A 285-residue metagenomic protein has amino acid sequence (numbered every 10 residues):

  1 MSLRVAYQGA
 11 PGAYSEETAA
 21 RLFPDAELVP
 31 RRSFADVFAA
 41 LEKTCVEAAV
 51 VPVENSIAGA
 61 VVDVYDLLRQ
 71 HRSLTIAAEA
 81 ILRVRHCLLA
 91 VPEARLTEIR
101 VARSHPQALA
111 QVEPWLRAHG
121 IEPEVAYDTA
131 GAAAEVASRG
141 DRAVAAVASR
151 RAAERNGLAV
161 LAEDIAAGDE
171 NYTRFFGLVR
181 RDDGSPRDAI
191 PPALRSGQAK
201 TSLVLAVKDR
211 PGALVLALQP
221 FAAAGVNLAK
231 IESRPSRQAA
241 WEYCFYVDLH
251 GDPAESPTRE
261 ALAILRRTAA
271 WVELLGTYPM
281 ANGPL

Functional and structural regions predicted by a protein language model:
M1-L285: Domain-level signature for soluble enzymes in the chorismate/prephenate branch of the shikimate pathway
